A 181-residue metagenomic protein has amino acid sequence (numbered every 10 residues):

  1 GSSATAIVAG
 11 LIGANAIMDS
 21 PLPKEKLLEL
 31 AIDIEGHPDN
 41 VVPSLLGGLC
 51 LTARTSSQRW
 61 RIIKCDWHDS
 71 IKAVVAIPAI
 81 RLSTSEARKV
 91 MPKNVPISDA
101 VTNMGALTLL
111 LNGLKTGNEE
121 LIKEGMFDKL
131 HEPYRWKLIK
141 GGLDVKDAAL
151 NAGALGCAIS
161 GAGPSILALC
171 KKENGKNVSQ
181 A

Functional and structural regions predicted by a protein language model:
G1, E29-P38, K93-S98: A short glycine/serine-rich beta->alpha loop
G1-T5, I97-V101, G156-G161: Short glycine/threonine-rich catalytic loop with a Thr-x-Gly-x-Asp
S2-P23, L45-G47: DPxDG-like acidic metal-binding loop motif
P21-I71, L143, C157-I159, G163-L167: Alpha/beta catalytic cores of group-transfer enzymes, especially the acyltransferase/condensing modules of polyketide
R54, P78, A168-K172: Short beta-strand-to-loop capping motifs
V74-K137: Active-site rim beta-loop-alpha module in soluble metabolic enzymes
L114-A181: Glycine-rich, charge-dense phosphate/pyrophosphate-binding loop(s) and the adjacent flexible "lid"/catalytic subdomain
